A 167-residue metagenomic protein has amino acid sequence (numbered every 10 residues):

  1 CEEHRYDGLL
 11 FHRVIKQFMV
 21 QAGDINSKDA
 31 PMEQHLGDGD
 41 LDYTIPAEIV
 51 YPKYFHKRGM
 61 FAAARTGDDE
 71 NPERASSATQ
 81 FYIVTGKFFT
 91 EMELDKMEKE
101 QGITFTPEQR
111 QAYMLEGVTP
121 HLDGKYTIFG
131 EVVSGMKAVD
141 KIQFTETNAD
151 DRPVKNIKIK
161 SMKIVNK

Functional and structural regions predicted by a protein language model:
C1-K167: Cyclophilin-like peptidyl-prolyl cis-trans isomerases
